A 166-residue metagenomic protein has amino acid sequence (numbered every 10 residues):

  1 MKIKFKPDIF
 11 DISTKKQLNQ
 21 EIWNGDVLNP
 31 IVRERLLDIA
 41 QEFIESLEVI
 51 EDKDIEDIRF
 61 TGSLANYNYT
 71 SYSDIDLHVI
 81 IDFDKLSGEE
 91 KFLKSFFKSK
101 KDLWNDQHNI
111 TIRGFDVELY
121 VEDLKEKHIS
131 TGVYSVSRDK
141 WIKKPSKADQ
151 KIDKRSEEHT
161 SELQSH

Functional and structural regions predicted by a protein language model:
K6-S73, I81-E157, S161, S165: Catalytic core of pol beta-like nucleotidyltransferases
